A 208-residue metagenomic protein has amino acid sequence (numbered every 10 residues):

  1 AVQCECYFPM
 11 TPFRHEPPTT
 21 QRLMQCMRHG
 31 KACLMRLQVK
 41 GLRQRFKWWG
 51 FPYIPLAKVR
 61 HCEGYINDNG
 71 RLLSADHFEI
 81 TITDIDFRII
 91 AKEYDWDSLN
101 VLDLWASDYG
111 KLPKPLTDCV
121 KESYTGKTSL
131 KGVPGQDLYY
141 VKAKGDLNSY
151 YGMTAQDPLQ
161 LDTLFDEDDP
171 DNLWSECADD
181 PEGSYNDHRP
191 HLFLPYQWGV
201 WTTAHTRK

Functional and structural regions predicted by a protein language model:
A1-K208: Conserved acidic
